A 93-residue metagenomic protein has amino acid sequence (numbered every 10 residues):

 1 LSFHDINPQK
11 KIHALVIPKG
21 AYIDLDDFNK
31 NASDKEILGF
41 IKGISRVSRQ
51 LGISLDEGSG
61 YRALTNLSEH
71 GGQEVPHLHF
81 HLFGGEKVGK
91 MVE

Functional and structural regions predicted by a protein language model:
L1-E93: HIT superfamily nucleotide-processing domains
